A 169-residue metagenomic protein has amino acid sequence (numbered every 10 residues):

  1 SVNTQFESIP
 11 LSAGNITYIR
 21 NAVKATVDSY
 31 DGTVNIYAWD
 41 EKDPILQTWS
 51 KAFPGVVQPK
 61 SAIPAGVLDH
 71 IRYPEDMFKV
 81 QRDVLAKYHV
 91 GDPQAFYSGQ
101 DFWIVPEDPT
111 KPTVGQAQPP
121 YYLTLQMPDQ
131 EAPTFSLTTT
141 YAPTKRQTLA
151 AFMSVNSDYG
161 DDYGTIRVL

Functional and structural regions predicted by a protein language model:
S1-I9, R20-V23, D28-Y30, Y37: A conserved hydrophobic secondary-structure block that centers on an alpha-helix together with its immediately flanking
I9-L11, V84: C-terminal/peripheral segments of proteins
G14-I19: Short loop/turn motifs at secondary-structure junctions and domain boundaries
N35-Y37, S136: Structural recognition of the beta-strand scaffold that forms the well-ordered cores of secreted hydrolase catalytic
D40-P44: A short acidic/small-residue loop/turn micro-motif
I45-L169: Accessory, solvent-exposed terminal regions and/or long lumenal/extracellular loops of proteins
